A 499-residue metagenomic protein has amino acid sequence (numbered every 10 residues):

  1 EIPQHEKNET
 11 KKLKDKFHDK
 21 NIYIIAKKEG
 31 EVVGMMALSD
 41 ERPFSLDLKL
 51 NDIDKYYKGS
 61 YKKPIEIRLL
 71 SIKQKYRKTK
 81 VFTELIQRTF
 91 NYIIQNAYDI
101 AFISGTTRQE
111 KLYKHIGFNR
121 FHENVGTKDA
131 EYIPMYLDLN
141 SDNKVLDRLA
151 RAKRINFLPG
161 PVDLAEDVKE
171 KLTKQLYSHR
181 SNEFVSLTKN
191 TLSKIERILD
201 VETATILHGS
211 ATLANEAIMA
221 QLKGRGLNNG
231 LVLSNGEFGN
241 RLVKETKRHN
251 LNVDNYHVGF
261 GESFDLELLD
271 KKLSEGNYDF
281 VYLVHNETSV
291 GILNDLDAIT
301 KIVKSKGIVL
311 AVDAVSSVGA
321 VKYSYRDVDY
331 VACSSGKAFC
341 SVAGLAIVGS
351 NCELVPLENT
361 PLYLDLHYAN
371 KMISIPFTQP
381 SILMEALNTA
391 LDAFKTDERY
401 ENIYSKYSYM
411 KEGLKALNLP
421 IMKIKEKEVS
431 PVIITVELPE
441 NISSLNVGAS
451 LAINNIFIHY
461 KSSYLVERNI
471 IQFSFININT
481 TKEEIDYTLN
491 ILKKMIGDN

Functional and structural regions predicted by a protein language model:
F17-D19, E31-R77, E131-Y132: Conserved acyl-donor/pantetheine-binding loop and adjacent beta-alpha core of acyl/acetyltransferases and related
R77-N91: Conserved acetyl-CoA-binding loop-helix of GNAT-fold acetyltransferases
I93-G105: Conserved GNAT acetyl-CoA-binding A-motif
K153-H208, T212: A glycine-/small-polar-enriched, mobile loop at the entrance of the PLP active site in fold-type I
D163-L164, G336-E412: Active-site C-terminal subdomain of aminotransferase-like
V201-L231, N235, G239-V243: Conserved beta-loop-alpha segment that forms the PLP phosphate-binding cup at the N-terminus of a helix
F264-V315, G319: Active-site phosphate-binding strand-loop segment of PLP-dependent enzymes
K415, P420-E483, Y487: Conserved C-terminal alpha-helix-loop-beta "cap" of PLP-dependent enzymes that closes/shapes the active-site mouth
